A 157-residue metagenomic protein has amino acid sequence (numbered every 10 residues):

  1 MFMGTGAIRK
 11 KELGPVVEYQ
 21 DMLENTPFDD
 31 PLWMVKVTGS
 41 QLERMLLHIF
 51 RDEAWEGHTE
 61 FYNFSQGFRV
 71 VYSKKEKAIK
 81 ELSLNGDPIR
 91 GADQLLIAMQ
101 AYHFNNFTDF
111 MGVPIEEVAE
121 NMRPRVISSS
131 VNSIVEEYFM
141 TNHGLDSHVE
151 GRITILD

Functional and structural regions predicted by a protein language model:
M1-D157: Catalytic centers of hydrolytic enzymes
